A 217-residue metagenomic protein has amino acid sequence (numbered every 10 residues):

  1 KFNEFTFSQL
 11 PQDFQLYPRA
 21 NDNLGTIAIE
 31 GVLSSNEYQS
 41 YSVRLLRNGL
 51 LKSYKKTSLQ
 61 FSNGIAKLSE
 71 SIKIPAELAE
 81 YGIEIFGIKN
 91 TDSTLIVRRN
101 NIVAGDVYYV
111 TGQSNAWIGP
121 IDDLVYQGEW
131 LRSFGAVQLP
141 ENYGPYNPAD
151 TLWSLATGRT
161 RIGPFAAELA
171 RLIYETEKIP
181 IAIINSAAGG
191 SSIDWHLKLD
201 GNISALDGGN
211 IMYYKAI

Functional and structural regions predicted by a protein language model:
K1-I217: Cell-envelope and extracellular/periplasmic
